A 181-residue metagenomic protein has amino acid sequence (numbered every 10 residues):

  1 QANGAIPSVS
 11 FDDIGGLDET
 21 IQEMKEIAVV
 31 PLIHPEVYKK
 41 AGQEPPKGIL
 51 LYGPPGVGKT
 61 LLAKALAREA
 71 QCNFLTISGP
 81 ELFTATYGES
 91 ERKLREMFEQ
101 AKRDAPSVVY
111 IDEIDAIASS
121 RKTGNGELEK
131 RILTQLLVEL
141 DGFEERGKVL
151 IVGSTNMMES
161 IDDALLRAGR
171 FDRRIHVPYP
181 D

Functional and structural regions predicted by a protein language model:
G4-D181: Walker A/P-loop NTP-binding motif of AAA+ ATPase domains
